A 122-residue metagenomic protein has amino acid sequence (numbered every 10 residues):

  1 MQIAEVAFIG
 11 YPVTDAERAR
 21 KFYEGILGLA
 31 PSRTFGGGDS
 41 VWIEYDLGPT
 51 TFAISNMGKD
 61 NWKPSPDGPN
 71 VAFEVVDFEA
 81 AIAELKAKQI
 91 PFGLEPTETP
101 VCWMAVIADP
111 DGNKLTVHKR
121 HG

Functional and structural regions predicted by a protein language model:
M1-A7, A30-V76, A80-A108, K119-G122: Vicinal oxygen chelate
V13-A16: Conserved beta-strand-loop-alpha-helix junction that forms the acyl-donor binding cleft
R18-A19, A80: Short Gly/charged-rich anion-binding patches and loops
A19-E24, L85, G112: Conserved active-site tyrosine of GNAT-family acetyltransferases
